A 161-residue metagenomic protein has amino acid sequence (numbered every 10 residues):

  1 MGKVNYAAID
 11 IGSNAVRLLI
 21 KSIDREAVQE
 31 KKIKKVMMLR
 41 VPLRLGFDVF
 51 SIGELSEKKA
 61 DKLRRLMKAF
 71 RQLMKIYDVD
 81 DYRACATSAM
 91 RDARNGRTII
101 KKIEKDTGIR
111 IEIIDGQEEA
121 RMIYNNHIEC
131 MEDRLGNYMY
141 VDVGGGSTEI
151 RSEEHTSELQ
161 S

Functional and structural regions predicted by a protein language model:
M1-I11, L19-Y140, S152-E153, S157: Nucleotide/phosphate-binding catalytic cleft detector across ATP-hydrolyzing and phosphate-transferring enzymes
N14-V16, G146: Conserved Rossmann-like nucleotide-cofactor binding loop
E149: Glycine-rich active-site/cofactor-binding loop and its immediate structural neighborhood
L159-S161: Hydrophobic alpha-helical segments, chiefly the membrane-spanning helices and signal/signal-anchor peptides
